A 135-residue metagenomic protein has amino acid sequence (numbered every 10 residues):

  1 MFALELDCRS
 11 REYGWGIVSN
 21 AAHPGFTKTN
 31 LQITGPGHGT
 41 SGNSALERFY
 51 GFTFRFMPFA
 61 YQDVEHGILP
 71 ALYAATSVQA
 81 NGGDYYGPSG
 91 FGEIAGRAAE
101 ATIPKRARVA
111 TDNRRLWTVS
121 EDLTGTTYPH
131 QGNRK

Functional and structural regions predicted by a protein language model:
M1-K135: NAD(P)H-dependent oxidoreductase Rossmann-fold/reductase module
